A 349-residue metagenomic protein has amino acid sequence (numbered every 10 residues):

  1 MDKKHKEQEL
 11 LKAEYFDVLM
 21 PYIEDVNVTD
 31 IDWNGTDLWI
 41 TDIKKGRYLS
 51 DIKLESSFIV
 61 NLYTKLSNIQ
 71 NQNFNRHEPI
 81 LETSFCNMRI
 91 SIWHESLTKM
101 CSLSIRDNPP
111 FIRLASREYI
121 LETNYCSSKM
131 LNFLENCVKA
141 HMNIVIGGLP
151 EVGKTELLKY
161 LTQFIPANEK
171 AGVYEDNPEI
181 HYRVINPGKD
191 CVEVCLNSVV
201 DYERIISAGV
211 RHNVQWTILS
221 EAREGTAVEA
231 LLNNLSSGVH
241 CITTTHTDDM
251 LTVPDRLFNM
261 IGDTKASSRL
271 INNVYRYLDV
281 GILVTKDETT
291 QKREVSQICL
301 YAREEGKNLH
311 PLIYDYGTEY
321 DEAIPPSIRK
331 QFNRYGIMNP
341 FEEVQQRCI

Functional and structural regions predicted by a protein language model:
M1-Y22, T290-I349: NTP-binding/hydrolysis catalytic cores, primarily Walker-type P-loop NTPases
D25, T41, K45-A140: P-loop NTP-binding catalytic core
N143: Walker A (P-loop) ATP-phosphate-binding motif of ABC ATPase nucleotide-binding domains
I146-G148: Hydrophobic anchor at the beta1->P-loop junction of P-loop NTPases
E151: Walker A (P-loop) phosphate-binding loop of P-loop NTPases
K154: Conserved lysine of the Walker
L157, L161: Hydrophobic positions on the alpha1 helix immediately C-terminal to the Walker A/P-loop
T162-N273, K286: Switch/coupling sub-region of P-loop NTPases
